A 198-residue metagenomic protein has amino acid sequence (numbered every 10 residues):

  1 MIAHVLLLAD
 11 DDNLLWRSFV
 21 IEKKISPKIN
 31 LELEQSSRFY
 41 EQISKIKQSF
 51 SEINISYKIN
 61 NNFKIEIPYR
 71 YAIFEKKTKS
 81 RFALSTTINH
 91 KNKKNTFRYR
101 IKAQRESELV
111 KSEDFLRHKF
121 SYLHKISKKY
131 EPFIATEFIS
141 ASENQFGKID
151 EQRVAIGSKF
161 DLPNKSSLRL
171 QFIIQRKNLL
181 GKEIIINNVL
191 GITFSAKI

Functional and structural regions predicted by a protein language model:
M1-N13, I198: Bacterial Sec-dependent N-terminal signal peptides
L7-D10, F39-S44, A72-K77, E106-K111 (+2 more regions): Outer-membrane beta-barrel domain signature
A9-Y71: Start-of-domain marker
N13-L15, K47-S51, T78-F82, S112-L116 (+2 more regions): Residues that define the transmembrane beta-barrel architecture of outer-membrane proteins
K24, T87-H90, K94-S140: Detector for outer-membrane/organellar transmembrane beta-barrel domains, recognizing the amphipathic beta-strand
K28-L33, N61-I67, K93-F97, K128-P132 (+1 more regions): Repeated loop/turn-to-beta-strand initiation elements of outer-membrane beta-barrel proteins
L33-S37, I67-Y71, Y99-A103, I134-F138 (+1 more regions): Transmembrane beta-barrel strands of outer-membrane/channel proteins
S56, T86, I156-D161, I186-I198: Outer-membrane beta-barrel "beta-signal"
